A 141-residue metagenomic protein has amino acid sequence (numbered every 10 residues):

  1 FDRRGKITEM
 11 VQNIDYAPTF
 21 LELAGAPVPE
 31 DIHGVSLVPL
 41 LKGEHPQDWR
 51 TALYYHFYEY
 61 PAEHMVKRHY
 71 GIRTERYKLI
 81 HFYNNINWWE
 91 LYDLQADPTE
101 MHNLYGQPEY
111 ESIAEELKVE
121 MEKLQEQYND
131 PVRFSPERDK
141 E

Functional and structural regions predicted by a protein language model:
F1-R3, I14-A17, E22-E90, L94 (+4 more regions): C-terminal cap/loop subdomain of S1 sulfatases and analogous C-terminal strand-loop tails that border
K6-V11: Glycine-rich "substrate-gating" loop/helix at the edge of Rossmann-like oxidoreductase active sites
A17, M101, M121: Generic structural marker for isolated residues within well-ordered, non-membrane alpha-helices of soluble domains
D97: Intrinsically disordered, low-complexity polar regions and short flexible loop motifs
N103-G106: Phosphate-coordinating loops and pocket residues in cytosolic domains that bind phosphorylated ligands
